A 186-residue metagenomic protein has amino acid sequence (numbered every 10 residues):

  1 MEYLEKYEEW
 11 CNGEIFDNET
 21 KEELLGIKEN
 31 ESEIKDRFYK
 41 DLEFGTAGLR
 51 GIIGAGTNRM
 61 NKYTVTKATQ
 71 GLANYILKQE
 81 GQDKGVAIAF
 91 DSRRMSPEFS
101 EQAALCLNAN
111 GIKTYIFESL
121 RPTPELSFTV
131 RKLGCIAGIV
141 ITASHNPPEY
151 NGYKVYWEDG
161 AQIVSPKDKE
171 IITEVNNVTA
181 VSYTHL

Functional and structural regions predicted by a protein language model:
M1-Y3: Polybasic, low-complexity association/targeting segments
E8-A103: An N-terminal, well-structured beta->alpha segment
E8-G13, G81-E158: Ferredoxin-reductase
I52-I53, E149-Y150, V164-P166: Short helix/loop capping segments that flank catalytic or ligand/cofactor-binding pockets
D91, E174-N177, V181: N-terminal segments that mediate ammonia production and transfer in glutamine-dependent amidotransferase systems
E158-A161, T173: Replace "Mg2+/Mn2+-dependent" with "divalent metal-dependent
T184-H185: Conserved small/polar residues in nucleotide/adenosyl-binding loops
